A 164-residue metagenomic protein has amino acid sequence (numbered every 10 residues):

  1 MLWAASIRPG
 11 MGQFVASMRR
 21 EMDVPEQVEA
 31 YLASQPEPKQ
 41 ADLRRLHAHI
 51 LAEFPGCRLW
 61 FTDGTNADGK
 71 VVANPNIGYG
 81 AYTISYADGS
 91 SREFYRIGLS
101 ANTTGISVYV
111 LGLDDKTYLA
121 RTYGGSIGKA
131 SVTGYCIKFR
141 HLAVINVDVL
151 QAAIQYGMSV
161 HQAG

Functional and structural regions predicted by a protein language model:
L2-G164: Charge-dense, helix-prone N-terminal extensions
